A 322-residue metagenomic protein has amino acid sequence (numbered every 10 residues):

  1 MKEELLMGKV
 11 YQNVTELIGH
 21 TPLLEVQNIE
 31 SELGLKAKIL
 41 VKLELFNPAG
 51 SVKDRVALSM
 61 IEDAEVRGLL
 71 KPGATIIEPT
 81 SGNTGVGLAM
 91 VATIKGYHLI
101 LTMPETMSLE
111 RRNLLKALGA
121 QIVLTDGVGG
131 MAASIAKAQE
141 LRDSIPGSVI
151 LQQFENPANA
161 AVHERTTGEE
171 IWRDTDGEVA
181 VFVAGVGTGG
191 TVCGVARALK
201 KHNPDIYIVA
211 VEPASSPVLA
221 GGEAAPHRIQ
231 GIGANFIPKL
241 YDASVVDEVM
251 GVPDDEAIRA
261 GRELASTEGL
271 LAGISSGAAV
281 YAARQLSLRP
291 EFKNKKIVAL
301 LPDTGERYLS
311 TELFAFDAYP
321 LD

Functional and structural regions predicted by a protein language model:
M1-D322: PLP-dependent amino-acid enzyme catalytic core
